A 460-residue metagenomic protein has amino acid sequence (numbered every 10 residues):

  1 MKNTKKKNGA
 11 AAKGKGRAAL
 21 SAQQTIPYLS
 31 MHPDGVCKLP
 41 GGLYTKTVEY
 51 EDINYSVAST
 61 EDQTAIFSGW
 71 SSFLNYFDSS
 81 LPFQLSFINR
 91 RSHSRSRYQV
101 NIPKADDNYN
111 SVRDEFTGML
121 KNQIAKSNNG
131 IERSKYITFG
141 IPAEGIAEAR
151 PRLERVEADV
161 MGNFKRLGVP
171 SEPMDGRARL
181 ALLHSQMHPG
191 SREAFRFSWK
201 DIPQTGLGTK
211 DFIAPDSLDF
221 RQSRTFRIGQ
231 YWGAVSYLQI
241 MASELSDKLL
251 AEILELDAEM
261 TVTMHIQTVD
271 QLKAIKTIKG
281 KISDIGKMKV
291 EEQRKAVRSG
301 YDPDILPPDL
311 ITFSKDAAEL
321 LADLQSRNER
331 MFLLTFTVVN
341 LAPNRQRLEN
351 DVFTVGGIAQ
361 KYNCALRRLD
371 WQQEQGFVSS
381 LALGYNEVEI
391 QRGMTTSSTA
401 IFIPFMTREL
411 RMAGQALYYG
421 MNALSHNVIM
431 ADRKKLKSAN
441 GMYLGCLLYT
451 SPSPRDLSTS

Functional and structural regions predicted by a protein language model:
M1-F405: Extended, folded cores of ATP/NTP-driven motor/assembly subunits in large transport and secretion machines
G69, D351-V355, M430, A439-M442 (+1 more regions): Short, hydrophobic/aromatic alpha-helical segments in well-folded domains
T407-L448: Active-site-adjacent "gating/activation" loops or surface patches in catalytic cores
Y449-D456: Conserved small/polar residues in nucleotide/adenosyl-binding loops
S458-S460: N-terminal low-complexity segments that are often proline-rich with Ser/Thr-Pro
